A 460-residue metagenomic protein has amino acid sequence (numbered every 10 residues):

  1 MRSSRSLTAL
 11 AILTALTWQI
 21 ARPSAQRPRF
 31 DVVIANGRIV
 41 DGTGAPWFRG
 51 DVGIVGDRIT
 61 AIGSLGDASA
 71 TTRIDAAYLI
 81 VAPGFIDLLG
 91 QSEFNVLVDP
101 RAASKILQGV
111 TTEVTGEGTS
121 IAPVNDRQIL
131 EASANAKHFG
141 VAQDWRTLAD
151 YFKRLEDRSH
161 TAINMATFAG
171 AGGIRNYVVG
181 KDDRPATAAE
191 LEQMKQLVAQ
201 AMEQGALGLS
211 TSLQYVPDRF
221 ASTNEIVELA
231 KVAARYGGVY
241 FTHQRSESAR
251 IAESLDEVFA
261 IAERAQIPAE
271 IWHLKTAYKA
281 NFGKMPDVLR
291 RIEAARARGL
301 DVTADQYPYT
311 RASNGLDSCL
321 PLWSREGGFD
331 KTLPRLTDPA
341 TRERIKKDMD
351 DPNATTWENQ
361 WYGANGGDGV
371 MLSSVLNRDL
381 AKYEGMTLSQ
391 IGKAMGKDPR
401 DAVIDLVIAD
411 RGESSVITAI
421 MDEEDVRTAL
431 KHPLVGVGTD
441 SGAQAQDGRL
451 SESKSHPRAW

Functional and structural regions predicted by a protein language model:
M1-S3: N-terminal secretory signal peptides that target proteins for export/translocation
T8-Q19: Bacterial N-terminal signal peptides
Q19-Q26: Signal peptide processing junction and immediate N-terminal pro/mature segment of secreted/exported proteins
R27-F30, I39, T43-F85, D99: Histidine-rich, glycine-flanked metal-binding segment
G37, V52, D57, Y78 (+8 more regions): Divalent metal-coordination and catalytic microenvironments
A68, R73-Q143: Metal-associated gating/positioning segment near the N- to mid-region
Y151-L155, T161-A188, E192-V216, A230 (+3 more regions): Active-site neighborhoods of metal-dependent hydrolases
Q200-E257: Divalent metal-binding pocket/active-site signature
